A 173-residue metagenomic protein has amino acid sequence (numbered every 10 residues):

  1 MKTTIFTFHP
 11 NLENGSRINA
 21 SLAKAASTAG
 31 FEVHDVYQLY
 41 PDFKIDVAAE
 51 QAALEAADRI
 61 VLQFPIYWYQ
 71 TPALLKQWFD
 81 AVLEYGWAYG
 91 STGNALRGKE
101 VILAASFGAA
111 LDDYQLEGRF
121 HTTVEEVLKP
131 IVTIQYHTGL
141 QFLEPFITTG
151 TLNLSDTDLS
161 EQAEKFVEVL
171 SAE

Functional and structural regions predicted by a protein language model:
M1-Y89, E164-S171: N-terminal beta1-alpha1-beta2 submodule of the flavodoxin-like/Rossmannoid cofactor-binding fold
T4, A23, L128-E173: Glycine-rich phosphate/pyrophosphate-binding loop and the adjoining helix
P10-E13, L39-P41, R119-H121, T149-L154: Short histidine/acidic/glycine/proline-rich micro-motifs that form metal- and phosphate-coordinating active-site loops
E13-N14, Y69-T71, L111-D113, L152-L154: Short catalytic/ligand-binding loop motif for oxyanion handling, primarily in non-cytosolic enzymes, centered on
R17, I45-D46, L116-E117, L154-D158: Short, solvent-exposed loop/turn segments at secondary-structure boundaries
D46, L83, T123-V127, D158-Q162: Soluble or luminal CAZymes and related metallo-dependent hydrolases
N94: Rossmann-like NAD(P)(H) cofactor-binding subdomain of soluble oxidoreductases
R97-L143: Short, glycine-/small-residue-rich phosphate/pyrophosphate-handling segment
